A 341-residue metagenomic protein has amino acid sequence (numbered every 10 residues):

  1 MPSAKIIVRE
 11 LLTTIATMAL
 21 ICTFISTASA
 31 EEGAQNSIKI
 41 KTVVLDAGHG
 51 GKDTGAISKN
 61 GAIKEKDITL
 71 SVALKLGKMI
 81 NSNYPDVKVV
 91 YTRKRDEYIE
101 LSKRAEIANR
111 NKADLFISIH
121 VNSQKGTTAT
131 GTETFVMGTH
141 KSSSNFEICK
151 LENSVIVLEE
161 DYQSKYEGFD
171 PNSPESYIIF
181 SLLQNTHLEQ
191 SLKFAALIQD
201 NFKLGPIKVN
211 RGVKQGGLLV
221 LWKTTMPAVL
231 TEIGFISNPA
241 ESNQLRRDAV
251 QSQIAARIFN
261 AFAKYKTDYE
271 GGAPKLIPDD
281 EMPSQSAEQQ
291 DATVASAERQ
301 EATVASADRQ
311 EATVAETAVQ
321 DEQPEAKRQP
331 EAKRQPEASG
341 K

Functional and structural regions predicted by a protein language model:
M1-R9: N-terminal secretory signal peptides that target proteins for export/translocation
R9-L12, L101, E298-Q300, E311: Generic alpha-helix initiation/capping and coil-helix boundary signal
L11-T23: Bacterial N-terminal signal peptides
I25-T27: N-terminal signal peptide c-region/cleavage motif recognized by signal peptidases
A30-F169, Q184-L188, L192-A196, S252 (+1 more regions): Catalytic-core regions of hydrolytic enzymes
E32-A34, K275-K341: Compositionally biased, proline/threonine/alanine/serine-rich low-complexity intrinsically disordered stretches
I63, N122, S176-P278: Active-site-adjacent mobile loop/cap segments within catalytic or ligand-binding domains
Y166-P174, L230: Flexible hinge/switch segments at interdomain interfaces of large molecular machines
